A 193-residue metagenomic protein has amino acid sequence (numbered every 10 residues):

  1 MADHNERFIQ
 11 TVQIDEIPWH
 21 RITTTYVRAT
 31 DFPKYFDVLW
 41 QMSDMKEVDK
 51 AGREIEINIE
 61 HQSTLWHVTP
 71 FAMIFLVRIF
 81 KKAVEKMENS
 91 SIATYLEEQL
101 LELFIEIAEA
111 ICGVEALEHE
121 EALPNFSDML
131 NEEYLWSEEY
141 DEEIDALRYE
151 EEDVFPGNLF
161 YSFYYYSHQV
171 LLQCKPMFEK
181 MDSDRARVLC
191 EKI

Functional and structural regions predicted by a protein language model:
M1-K46: N-terminal "cap/leader" segments of large eukaryotic alpha-helical scaffolds
Q10-T23, F36, I55-T64, E151-S162 (+1 more regions): Boundary/linker elements of alpha-helical solenoid repeat scaffolds
T30, H67-L76, A116-E121, Q169: Short sequence/structural elements of tandem HEAT/ARM alpha-solenoid repeats
P33-M45, I74-K86, P176-E179: HEAT/HEAT-like alpha-solenoid repeats
M45-I57, F104: HEAT-repeat alpha-solenoid elements in large eukaryotic scaffold proteins
V48, T69, M73, S90-A93 (+1 more regions): Residue-level detector of extended alpha-helical repeat arrays and alpha-solenoid scaffolds
N58-Q62, I79, A83, E106-V114 (+1 more regions): Residue-level signature of the C-terminal ends
A122-I193: Eukaryote-biased recognition of C-terminal alpha-helical segments
